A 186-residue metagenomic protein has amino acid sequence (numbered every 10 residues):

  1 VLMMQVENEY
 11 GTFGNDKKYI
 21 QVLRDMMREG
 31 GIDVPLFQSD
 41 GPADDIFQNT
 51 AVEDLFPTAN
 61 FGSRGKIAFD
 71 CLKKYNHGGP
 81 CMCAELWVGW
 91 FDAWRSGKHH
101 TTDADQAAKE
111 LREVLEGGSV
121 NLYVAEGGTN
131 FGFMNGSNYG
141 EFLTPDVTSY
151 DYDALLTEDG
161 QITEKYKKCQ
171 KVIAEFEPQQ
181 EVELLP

Functional and structural regions predicted by a protein language model:
V1-L122: Substrate-binding/catalytic cleft of secreted carbohydrate-active enzymes, primarily glycoside hydrolases
L2-Q5, D16-K17, R24, D33 (+2 more regions): Carbohydrate-binding surfaces of carbohydrate-active enzymes
